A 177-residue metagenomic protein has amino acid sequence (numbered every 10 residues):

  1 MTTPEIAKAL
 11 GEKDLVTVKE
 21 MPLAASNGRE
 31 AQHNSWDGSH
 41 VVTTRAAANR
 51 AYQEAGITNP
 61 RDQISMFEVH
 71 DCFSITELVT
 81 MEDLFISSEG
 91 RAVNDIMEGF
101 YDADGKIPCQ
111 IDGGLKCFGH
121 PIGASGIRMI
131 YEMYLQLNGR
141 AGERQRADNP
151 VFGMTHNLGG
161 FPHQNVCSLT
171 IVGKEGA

Functional and structural regions predicted by a protein language model:
M1-E5, P121-A141: Active-site-proximal alpha-helical scaffold in enzymes
M1-R50, F100-D112, Q145-F152, N157 (+1 more regions): Condensing-enzyme catalytic core mediating Claisen C-C bond formation in acyl metabolism
K8, A47-Q63, A141: Phosphate/pyrophosphate-binding loops at sites that engage ATP/ADP/AMP, CoA/4′-phosphopantetheine, polyphosphate
M21-A24, S65-S74, G114-L115: A short beta-alpha structural unit
G28-S35, H70-V93, P121-G123, P162-L169: Short glycine/threonine-rich loop-to-helix capping motif typified by GTGT followed within a few residues by an Asp-Pro
D37, P60, S74-I111, K174-E175: Glycine- and aromatic-enriched membrane alpha-helices
T43, A47-G56, T76-L84, M129 (+1 more regions): Stable alpha-helical structural segments in soluble proteins, enriched in small hydrophobic residues
D62-S65, V151: Conserved acidic residues
